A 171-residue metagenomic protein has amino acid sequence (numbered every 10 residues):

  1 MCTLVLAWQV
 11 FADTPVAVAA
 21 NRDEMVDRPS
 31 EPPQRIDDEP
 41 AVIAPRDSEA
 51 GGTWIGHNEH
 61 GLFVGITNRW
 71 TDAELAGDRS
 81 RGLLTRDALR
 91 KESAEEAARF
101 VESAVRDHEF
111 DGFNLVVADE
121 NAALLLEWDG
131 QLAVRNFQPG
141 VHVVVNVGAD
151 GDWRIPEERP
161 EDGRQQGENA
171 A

Functional and structural regions predicted by a protein language model:
M1-A171: N-terminal nucleophile
